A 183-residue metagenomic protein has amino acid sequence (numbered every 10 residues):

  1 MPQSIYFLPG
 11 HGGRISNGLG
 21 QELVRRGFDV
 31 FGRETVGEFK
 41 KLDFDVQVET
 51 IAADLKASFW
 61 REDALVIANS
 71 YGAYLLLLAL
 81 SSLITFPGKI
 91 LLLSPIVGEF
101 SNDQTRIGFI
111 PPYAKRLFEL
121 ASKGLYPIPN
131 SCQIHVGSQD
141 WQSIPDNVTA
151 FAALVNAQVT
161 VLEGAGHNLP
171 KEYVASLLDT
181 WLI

Functional and structural regions predicted by a protein language model:
P2-W60: Active-site catalytic motif of lipid deacylating hydrolases and related acyltransferases
S16-N17, W141-N147, P170: Conserved alpha/beta-hydrolase "acid-adjacent" motif
R33-V36, T160-G166: Short glycine-rich catalytic loops that host catalytic nucleophiles or stabilize transition states across multiple
T35-E38, L91-F100: Active-site nucleophile loop of the alpha/beta-hydrolase fold
K41-L42, A165-A175: Catalytic histidine-centered segment of alpha/beta-hydrolase-like enzymes
V66-I67, I90: Conserved alpha/beta-hydrolase fold motif
I67-L77: Gly/Ala-rich beta-loop-alpha elbow adjacent to hydrolase catalytic centers
I128-P129, Q133-V136, D140, V148: Short beta-strand/loop motif that positions the catalytic acidic residue of the alpha/beta-hydrolase fold
